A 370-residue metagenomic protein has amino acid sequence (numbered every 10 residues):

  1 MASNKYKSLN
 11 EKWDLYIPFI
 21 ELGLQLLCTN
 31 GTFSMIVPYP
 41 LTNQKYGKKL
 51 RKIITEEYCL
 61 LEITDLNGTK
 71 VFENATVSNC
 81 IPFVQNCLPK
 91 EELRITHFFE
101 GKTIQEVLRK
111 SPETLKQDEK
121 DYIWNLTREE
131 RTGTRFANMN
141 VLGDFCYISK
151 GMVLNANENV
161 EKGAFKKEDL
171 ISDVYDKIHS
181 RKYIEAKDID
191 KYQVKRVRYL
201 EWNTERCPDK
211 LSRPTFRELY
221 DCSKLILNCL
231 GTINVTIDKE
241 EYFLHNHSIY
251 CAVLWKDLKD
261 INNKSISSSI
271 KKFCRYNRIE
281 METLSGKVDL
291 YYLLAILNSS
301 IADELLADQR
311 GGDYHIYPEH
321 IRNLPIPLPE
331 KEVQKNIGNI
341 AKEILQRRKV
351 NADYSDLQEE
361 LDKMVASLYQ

Functional and structural regions predicted by a protein language model:
M1-K167, H247-I249, I261-N263, I270-R278 (+2 more regions): Signature of N6-adenine DNA methyltransferases within the class I
E11-K12, T204-E205, R347: Short, flexible loop segments at the rims of nucleotide/cofactor-binding pockets, characterized by
I17, L24-L27, E130-E332: Polybasic, glycine- and aromatic-enriched phosphate-binding surface used to engage nucleic acids
T29, T42-N43, E56, L60 (+7 more regions): Short, well-ordered loop/turn and helix-capping segments at boundaries between secondary-structure elements and domains
N43-K45, K287, Q334: Loop/helix-junction capping segments adjacent to catalytic residues or to phosphate/diphosphate-binding pockets
P325-K349: Amphipathic alpha-helical segments
A341, Y354-Y369: Short amphipathic alpha-helical coiled-coil/interface segments
